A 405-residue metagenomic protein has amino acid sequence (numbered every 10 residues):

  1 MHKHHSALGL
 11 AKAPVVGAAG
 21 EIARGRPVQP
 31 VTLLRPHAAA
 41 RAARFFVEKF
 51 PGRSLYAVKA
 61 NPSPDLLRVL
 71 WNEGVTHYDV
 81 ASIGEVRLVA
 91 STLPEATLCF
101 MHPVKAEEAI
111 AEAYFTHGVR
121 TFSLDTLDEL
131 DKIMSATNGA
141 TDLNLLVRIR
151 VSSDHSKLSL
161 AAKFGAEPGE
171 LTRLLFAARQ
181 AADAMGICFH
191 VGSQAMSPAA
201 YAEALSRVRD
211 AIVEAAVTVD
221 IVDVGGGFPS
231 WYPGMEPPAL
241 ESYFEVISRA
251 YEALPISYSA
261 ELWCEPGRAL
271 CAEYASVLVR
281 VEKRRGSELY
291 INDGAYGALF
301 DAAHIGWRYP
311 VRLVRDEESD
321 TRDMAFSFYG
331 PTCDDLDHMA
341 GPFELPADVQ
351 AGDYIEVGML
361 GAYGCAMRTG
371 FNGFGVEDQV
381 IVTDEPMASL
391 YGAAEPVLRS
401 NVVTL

Functional and structural regions predicted by a protein language model:
M1-S135, A140-D142, R179-A182, E214-T218 (+1 more regions): A charged N-terminal "starter" segment
K3, V151-S287, N372, T383: Active-site loop/helix belt of alpha/beta enzymes
G17-A18, V246, A260-L405: Charged (often Lys/Glu-rich) extended helix/loop segments that serve as interaction or gating elements
L34-R41, N61, D65, G84 (+11 more regions): Conserved active-site and cofactor/substrate-binding residues in soluble primary-metabolism enzymes
A39, K59, S82, V89 (+7 more regions): Conserved, mostly hydrophobic/aromatic
R53-L55, H77, T97-C99, V119-T121 (+6 more regions): Structural preference for beta-strand elements that scaffold enzyme active sites
A60-P62, G84, V104-A106, T126-D128 (+6 more regions): Active-site-proximal loop/turn and secondary-structure-junction residues that shape catalytic pockets, frequently
S91-L93, F115, T137-A140, S156 (+7 more regions): Solvent-exposed alpha-helices and their adjacent loops that cap or buttress functional pockets in soluble metabolic
